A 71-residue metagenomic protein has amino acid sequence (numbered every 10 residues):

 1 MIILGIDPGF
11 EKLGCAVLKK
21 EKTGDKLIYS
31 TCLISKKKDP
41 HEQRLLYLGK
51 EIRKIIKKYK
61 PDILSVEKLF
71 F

Functional and structural regions predicted by a protein language model:
M1-F71: Phosphate- and other anionic-substrate recognition elements at nucleic-acid/protein interfaces
